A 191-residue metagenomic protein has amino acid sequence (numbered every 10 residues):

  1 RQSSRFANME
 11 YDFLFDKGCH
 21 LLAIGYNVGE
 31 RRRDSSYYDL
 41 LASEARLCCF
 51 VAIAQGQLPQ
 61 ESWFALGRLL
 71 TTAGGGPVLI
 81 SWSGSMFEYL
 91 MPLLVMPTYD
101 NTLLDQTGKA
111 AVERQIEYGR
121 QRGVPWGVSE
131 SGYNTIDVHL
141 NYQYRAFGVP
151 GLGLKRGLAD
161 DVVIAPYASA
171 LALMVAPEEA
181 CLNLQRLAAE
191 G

Functional and structural regions predicted by a protein language model:
R1-G191: Ser/Thr/Asn(+Pro)-rich, low-complexity disordered segments
